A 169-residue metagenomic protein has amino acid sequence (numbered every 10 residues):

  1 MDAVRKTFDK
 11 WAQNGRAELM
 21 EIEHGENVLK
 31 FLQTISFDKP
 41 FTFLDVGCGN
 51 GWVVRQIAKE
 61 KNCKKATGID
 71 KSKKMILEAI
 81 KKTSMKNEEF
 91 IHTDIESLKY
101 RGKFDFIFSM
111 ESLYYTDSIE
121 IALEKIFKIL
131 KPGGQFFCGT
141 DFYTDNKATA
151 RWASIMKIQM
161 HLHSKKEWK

Functional and structural regions predicted by a protein language model:
M1-S36, W52-Q56, T144-D145, R151-W152: Conserved class I S-adenosyl-L-methionine
S36-T42: Short helix-loop-beta connector
P40, F104-D105: Local beta-strand N-terminus motif with an aromatic residue
L44-S97: Class I SAM-dependent methyltransferase SAM/SAH-binding core
F108: A conserved beta-strand element that flanks and buttresses the S-adenosyl-L-methionine
E111-S112: Short catalytic micro-motifs in class I SAM-dependent methyltransferases
E120-P132: A short glycine-rich, Lys/Arg-flanked "PGG" loop and its adjoining helix->strand segment in the class I
F137-H163: Conserved class I S-adenosyl-L-methionine
